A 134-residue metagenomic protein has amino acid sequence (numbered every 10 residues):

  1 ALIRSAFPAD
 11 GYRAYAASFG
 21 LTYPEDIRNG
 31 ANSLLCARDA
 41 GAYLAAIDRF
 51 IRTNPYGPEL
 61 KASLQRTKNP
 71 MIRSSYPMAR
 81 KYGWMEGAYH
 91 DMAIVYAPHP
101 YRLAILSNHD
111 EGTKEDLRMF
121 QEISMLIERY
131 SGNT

Functional and structural regions predicted by a protein language model:
A1-T134: Penicillin-recognizing serine hydrolase domain
